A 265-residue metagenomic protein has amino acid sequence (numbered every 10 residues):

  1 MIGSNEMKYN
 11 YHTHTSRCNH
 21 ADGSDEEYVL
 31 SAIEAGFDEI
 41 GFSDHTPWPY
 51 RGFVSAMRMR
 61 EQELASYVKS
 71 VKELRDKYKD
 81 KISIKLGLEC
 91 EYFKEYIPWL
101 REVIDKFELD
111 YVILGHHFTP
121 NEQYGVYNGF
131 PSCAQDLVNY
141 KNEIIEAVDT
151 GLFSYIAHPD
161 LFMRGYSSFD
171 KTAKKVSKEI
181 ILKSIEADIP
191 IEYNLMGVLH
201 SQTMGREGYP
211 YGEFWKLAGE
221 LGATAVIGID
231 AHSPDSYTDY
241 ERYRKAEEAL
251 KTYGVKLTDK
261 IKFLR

Functional and structural regions predicted by a protein language model:
M1-K94, I104, Y166, D170-K175 (+6 more regions): An N-terminally biased module of ancient metal coordination in phosphate/nucleic-acid-related enzymes
N5-M7, G36-E39, D80-L86, F107-D110 (+4 more regions): Short, well-ordered coil/turn segments that N-cap beta-strands
H12, A32, V112, H158 (+2 more regions): Conserved, mostly hydrophobic/aromatic
N19, I113-L221, Y237: Domain-core and long-helix interface of multi-subunit machines
I33, D105, V148-D149, G219 (+1 more regions): Non-catalytic positions within long, well-ordered alpha-helices that form the structural scaffold/packing of enzyme
H45-Q62, Y111-G129: Active-site gating loops and adjacent loop-to-helix segments of metal-dependent hydrolytic enzymes
E192-N194, T224-D230, D259-I261: Conserved active-site loop/cleft motifs that coordinate metal ions or position small ligands
Y240-R265: Mid-to-C-terminal alpha-helical segments outside catalytic/metal-binding sites
